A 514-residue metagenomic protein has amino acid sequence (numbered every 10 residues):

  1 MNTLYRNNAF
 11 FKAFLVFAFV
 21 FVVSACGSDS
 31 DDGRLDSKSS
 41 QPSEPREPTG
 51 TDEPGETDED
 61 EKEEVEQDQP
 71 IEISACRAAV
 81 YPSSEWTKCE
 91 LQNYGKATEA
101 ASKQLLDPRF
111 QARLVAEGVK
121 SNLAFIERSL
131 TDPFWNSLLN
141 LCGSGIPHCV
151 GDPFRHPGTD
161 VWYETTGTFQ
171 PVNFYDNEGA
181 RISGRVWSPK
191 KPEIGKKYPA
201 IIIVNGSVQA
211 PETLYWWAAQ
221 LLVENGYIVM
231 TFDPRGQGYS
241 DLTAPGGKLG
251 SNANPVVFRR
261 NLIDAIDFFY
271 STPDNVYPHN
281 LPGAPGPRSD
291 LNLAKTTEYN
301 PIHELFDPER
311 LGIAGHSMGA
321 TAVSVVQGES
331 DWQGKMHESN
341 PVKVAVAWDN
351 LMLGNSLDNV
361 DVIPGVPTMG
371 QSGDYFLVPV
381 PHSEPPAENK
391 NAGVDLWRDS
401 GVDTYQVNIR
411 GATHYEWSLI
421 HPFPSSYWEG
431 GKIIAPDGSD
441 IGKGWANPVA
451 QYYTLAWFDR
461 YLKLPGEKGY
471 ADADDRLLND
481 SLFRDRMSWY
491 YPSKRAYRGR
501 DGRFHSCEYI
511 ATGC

Functional and structural regions predicted by a protein language model:
N2-F14: Bacterial N-terminal signal peptides that target proteins for export
V20-I73, V80: Bacterial Sec-dependent N-terminal signal peptides
E61-K120, I126, G411-H414, I420-C514: Alpha/beta-hydrolase-fold serine-hydrolase catalytic core, especially in secreted/extracellular enzymes
W135-K196: N-terminal cap/lid segment of alpha/beta-hydrolase-fold proteins
P192-Y198, I203-D241, V378-P381: Short substrate-entry loop that stabilizes the transition state in hydrolases
S251-P308: Alpha/beta-hydrolase active-site loop
G315-G319, V323: Gly/Ala-rich beta-loop-alpha elbow adjacent to hydrolase catalytic centers
M336-H414: The feature captures the conserved acid-bearing segment of alpha/beta-hydrolase catalytic domains
